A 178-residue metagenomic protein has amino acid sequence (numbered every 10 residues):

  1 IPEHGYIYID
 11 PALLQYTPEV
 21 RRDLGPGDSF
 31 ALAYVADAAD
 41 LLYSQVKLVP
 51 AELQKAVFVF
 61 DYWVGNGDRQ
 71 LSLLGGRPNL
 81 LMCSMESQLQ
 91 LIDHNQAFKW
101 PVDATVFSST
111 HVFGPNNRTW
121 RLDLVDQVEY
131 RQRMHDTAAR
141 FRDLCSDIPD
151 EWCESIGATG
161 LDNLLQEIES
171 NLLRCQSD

Functional and structural regions predicted by a protein language model:
I1-A39, A56-G67, P78, M85-Q88 (+1 more regions): Conserved ATP-binding subdomain of kinase catalytic cores across diverse folds
A36-P50: Helix-hairpin-helix/helix-loop-helix acidic hairpins
Y43-V46, N66-L71: Short helix-to-loop capping/linker segments positioned immediately adjacent to catalytic or ligand/cofactor-binding
A51-K55: Conserved catalytic core of the tyrosine transesterase superfamily
L71-L73, Q90: Short, structured loop/turn "capping" segments at alpha-beta junctions
L74-L80: Hydrophobic residue at the +6 position relative to the catalytic HRD Asp in the kinase catalytic loop
C83, S87-D178: C-terminal catalytic region of ATP-dependent kinase domains
